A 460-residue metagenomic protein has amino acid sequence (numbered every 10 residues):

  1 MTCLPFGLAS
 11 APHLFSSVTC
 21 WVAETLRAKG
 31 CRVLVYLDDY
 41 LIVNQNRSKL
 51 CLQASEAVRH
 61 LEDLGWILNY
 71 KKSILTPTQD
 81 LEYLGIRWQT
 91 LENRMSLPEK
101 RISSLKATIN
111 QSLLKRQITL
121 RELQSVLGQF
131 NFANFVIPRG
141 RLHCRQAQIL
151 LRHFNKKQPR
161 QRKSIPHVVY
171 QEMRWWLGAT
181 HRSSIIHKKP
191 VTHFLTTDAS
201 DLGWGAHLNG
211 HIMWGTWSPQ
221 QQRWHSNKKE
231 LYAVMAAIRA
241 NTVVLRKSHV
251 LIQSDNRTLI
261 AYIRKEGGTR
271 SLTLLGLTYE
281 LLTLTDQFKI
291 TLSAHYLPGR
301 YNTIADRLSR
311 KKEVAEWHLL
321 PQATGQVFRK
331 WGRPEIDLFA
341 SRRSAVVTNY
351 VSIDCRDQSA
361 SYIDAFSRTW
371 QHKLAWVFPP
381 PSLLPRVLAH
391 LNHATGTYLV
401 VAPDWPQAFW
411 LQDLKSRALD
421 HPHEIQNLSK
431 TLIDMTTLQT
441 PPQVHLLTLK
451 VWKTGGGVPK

Functional and structural regions predicted by a protein language model:
M1-C20, Q111, N209-Y232, A236 (+2 more regions): A short, polar/acidic, helix/strand-boundary loop motif
M1-C31, Q117-L142, I238: Conserved pre-motif C helix in the palm subdomain of viral-like polymerases
P12-L61, A237-S254: Active-site palm subdomain of RNA-directed nucleic acid polymerases
R32-L34, I42-Q111, L123-L127, L177 (+2 more regions): Polymerase palm active-site segment centered on the conserved acidic dipeptide of motif C
L75-I186, G299: C-terminal reverse transcriptase regions that engage the nucleic-acid substrate
P190-D201, V234, F339-S341: Two-metal-ion RNase H-like nuclease active-site motif
I238-T303: RNase H catalytic domain
E335-K460: Class I S-adenosyl-L-methionine-dependent methyltransferase catalytic core
